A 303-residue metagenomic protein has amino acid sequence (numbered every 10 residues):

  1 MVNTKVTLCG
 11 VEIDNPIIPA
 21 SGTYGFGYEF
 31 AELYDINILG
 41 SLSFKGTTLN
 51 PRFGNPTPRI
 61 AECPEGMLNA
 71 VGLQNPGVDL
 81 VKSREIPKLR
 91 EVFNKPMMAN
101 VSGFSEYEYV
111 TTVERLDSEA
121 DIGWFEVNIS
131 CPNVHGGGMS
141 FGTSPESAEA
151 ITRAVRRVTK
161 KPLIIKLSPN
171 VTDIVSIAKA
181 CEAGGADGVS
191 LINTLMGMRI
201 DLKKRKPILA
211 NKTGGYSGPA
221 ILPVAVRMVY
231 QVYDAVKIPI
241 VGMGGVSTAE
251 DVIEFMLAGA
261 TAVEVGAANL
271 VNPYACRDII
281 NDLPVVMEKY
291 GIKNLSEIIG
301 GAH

Functional and structural regions predicted by a protein language model:
M1-M97, S102-F104: N-terminal capping/small domains of soluble enzymes
I17-A20, G40-F44, M97-V101, F125-V127 (+5 more regions): Hydrophobic faces of well-ordered beta-strands that scaffold small-molecule active sites in alpha/beta enzyme cores
Y24, N100-G103, L167-D173, L222 (+1 more regions): Glycine-rich beta-to-alpha transition loops that act as phosphate-gripper elements at the mouths of alpha/beta enzyme
Y28-Y34, Y109-E119, V171-G184, D234-V236 (+1 more regions): Catalytic cores of alpha/beta
S43-L49, I129-C131, G188-M198, G245-V246 (+1 more regions): Glycine-rich phosphate-binding active-site loops on the catalytic face of alpha/beta enzymes
N55-P64, I200-G214, M256, A268-K293: C-terminal helical cap(s) of enzyme catalytic domains, especially alpha/beta-barrels
M67, P132-E146, I177-D234, I238: Glycine/Thr-rich beta-alpha phosphate-binding loop at enzyme active sites
R90, V101-K161, L167, V175-I192 (+1 more regions): Conserved alpha/beta-domain cores
